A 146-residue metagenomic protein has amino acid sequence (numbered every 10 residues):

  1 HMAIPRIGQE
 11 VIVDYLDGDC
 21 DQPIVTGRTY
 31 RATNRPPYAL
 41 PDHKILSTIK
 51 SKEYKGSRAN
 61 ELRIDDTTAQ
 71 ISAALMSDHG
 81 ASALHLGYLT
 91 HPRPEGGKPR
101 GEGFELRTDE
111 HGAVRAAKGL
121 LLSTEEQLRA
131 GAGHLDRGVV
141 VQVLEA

Functional and structural regions predicted by a protein language model:
H1-A146: Structural signature for extended repeat/solenoid scaffolds and their inter-repeat hinge/linker regions, spanning
